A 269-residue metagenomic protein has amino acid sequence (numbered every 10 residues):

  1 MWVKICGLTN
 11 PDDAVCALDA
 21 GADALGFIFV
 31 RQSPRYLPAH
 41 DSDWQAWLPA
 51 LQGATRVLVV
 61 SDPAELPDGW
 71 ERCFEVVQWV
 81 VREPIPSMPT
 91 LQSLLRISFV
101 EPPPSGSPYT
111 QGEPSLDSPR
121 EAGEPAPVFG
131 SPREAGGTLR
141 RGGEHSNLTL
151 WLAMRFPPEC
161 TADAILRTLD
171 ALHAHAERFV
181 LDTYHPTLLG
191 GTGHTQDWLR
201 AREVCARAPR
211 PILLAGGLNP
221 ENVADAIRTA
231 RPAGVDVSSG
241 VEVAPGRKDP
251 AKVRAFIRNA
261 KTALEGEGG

Functional and structural regions predicted by a protein language model:
M1-V3: Extreme N-terminal starter segment of soluble prokaryotic enzymes
I5-N10, V59-A64, R155-P157, A215-E221: Glycine-rich beta-to-alpha transition loops that act as phosphate-gripper elements at the mouths of alpha/beta enzyme
P11-D19, A64-R72, T161-L172, N219-P232: Catalytic cores of alpha/beta
A17, V77, F179, D197 (+3 more regions): Conserved, mostly hydrophobic/aromatic
L25-S33, V81-R82, Y184-H185, A230-P250: Glycine-rich phosphate-binding active-site loops on the catalytic face of alpha/beta enzymes
F29-S33, Q52-V59, A64-L95, S146-R207: Conserved anion-binding
W47, S238, A244-G269: C-terminal helical cap(s) of enzyme catalytic domains, especially alpha/beta-barrels
Q92-N147: Intrinsic disorder/low-complexity segments
